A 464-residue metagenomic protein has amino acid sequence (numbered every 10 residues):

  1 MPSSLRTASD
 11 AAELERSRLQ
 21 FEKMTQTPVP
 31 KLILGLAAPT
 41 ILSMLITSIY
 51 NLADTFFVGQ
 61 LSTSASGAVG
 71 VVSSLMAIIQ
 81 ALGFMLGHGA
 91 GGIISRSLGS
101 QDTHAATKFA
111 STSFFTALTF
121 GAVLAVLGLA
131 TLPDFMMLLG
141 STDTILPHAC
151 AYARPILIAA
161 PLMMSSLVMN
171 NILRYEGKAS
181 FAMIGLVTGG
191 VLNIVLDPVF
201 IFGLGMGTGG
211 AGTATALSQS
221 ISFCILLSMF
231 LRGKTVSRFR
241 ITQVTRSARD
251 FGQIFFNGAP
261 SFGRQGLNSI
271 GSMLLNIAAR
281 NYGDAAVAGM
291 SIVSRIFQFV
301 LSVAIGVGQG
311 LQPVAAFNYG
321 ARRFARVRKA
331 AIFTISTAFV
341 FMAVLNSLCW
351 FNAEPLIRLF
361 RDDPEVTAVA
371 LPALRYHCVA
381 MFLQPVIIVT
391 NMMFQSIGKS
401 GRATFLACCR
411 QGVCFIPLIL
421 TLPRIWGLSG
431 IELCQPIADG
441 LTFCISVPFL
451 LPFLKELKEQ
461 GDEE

Functional and structural regions predicted by a protein language model:
M1-A37, I94-P161, G203-A259, A315-A380 (+1 more regions): Short alpha-helical transmembrane segments in multi-pass integral membrane proteins
Q26, P30-I49, A53, L75-L82 (+6 more regions): Residue-level signal for short hydrophobic patches within transmembrane helices of multi-pass membrane transporters
G35-D54, P155, S166, G189 (+5 more regions): Transmembrane helical elements of multi-pass membrane transporters/channels
T40, M44, F56, S73 (+17 more regions): Transmembrane alpha-helix boundary and packing residues in multipass membrane permease domains and related
L45, I49-G67, M136-D143, V199-M206 (+5 more regions): Helix-terminus/linker motif at the lipid-water interface of multi-pass membrane proteins
F57-A77, T144-A151, T208-A211, D250-N257 (+4 more regions): Interfacial/gating helices of multi-pass transporter permease domains
S66-V126, M163-A182, G289-A353, Q384-L406: Small-residue-rich hydrophobic transmembrane alpha-helices
G87, I156-R174, A182-G190, A211-C224 (+4 more regions): Short runs within selected transmembrane alpha-helices of multi-pass transporters and secretion channels
